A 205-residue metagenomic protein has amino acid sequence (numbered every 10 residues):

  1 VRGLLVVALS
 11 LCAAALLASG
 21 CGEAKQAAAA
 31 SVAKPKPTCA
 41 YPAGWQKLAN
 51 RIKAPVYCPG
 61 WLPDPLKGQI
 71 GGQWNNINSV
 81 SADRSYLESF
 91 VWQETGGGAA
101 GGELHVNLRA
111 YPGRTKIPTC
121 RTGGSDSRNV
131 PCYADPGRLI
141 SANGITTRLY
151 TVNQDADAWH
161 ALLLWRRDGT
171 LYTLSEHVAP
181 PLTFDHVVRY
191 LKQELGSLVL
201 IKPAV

Functional and structural regions predicted by a protein language model:
V1-A8: Bacterial N-terminal signal peptides that target proteins for export
L17-G20: C-terminal motif of bacterial Sec signal peptides marking the signal peptidase cleavage site
G22-A24: Bacterial signal peptide processing site
Q26-S31: Extracytoplasmic/lumenal low-complexity Ser/Thr/Pro-rich segments of cell-envelope proteins
P35-D168: Short, solvent-exposed recognition patches
D168-V205: Surface-exposed amphipathic alpha-helical segments
